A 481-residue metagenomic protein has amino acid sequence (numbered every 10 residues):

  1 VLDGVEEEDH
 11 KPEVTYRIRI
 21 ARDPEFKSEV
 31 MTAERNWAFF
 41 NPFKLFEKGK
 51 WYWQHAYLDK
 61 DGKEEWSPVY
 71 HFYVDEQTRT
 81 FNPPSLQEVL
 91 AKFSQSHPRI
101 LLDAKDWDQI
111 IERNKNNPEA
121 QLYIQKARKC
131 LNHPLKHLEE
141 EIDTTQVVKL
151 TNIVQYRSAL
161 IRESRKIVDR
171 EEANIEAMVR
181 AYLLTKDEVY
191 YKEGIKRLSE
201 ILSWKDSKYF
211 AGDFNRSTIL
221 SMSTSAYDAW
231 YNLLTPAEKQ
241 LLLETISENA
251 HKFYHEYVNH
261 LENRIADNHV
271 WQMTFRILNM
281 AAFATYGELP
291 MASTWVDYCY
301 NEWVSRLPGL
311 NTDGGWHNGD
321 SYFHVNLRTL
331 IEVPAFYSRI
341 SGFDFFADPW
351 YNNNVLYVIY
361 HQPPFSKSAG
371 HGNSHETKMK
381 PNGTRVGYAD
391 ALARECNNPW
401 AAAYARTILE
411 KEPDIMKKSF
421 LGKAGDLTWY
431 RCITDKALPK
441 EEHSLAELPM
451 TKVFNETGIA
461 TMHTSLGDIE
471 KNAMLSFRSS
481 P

Functional and structural regions predicted by a protein language model:
V1-D9: Conserved aromatic anchor
E13-K48, K60-D61: Recognizes extended acidic, P/S/T-rich segments that occur within or adjacent to Ig-like beta-sandwich modules
K60-Q77: Extracellular fibronectin type III
Y73-L102: Low-complexity, Pro/Ser/Thr- and charge-rich linker/hinge segments at domain boundaries
R99, N114, A120-E140, V147-S368 (+1 more regions): Aromatic-lined, polymer-binding surfaces characteristic of secreted/periplasmic polysaccharide-degrading enzymes
Y322-P481: Extended polysaccharide-engagement surfaces of secreted carbohydrate-active enzymes
